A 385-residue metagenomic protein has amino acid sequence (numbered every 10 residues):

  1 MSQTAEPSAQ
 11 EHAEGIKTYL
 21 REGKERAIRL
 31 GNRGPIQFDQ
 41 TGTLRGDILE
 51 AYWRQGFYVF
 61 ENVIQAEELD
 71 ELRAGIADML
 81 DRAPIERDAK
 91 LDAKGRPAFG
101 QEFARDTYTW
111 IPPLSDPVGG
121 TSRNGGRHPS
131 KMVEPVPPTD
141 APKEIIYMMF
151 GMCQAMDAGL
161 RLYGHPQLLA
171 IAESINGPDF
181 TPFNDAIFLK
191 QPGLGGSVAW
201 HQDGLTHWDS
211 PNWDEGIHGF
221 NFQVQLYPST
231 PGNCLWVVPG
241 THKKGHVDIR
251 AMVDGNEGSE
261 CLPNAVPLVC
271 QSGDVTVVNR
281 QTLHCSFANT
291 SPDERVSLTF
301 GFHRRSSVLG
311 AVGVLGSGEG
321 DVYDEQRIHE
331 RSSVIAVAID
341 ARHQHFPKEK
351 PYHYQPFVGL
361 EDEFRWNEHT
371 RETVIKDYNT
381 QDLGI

Functional and structural regions predicted by a protein language model:
S2-F38, R82, E86, K90 (+3 more regions): Non-heme Fe(II)/2-oxoglutarate
S2-R54, E61-W200, T206: Non-heme Fe(II)-dependent double-stranded beta-helix
V133, Q202-L205, R250-N264, E294 (+1 more regions): Short, surface-exposed loop/helix-turn segments at secondary-structure junctions that function as lids/hinges flanking
D185, F222-V224, L298-F302: A structural signal for short, well-ordered beta-strand segments
A186, Q191, Q202-G204, V224-P228 (+1 more regions): Short, structured patches in soluble enzyme cores that scaffold and shape functional sites
K190-P192, G240-G245, G301-S307: Short edge-strand/loop segments of extracellular domains
A199-G219: Acidic, His- and aromatic-enriched active-site or binding-groove loops in soluble protein domains that engage sugars
G216-G219, V224-F287: Double-stranded beta-helix
